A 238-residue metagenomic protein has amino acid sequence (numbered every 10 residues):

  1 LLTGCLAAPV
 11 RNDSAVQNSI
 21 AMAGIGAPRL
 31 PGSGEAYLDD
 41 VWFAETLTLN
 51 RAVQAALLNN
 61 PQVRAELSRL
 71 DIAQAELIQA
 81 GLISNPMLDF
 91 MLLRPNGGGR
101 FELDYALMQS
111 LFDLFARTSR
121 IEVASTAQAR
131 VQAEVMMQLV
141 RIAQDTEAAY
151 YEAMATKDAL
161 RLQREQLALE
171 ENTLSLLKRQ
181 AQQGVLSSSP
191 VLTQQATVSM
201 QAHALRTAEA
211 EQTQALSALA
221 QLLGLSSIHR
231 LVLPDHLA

Functional and structural regions predicted by a protein language model:
L1-A55, E209-A238: Terminal intrinsically disordered/low-complexity segments used for targeting and assembly
L6, V10, A133, M137-A238: Periplasmic alpha-helical coiled-coil/stalk elements that build and connect Gram-negative outer-membrane
E35-E45, P86-R120, L233-A238: Small/polar, glycine/serine/threonine/aspartate-rich low-complexity segments that form flexible
N50-V53, L67, Q74, I121 (+2 more regions): Extracytoplasmic/secreted envelope proteins and their assembly/folding machinery, especially bacterial periplasmic
V53, M108, S175-R179: Amphipathic alpha-helical segments within well-ordered protein domains
L58-A65, D71-P86, G97, Y105-V123 (+3 more regions): A glycine-/polar-enriched beta->alpha junction
